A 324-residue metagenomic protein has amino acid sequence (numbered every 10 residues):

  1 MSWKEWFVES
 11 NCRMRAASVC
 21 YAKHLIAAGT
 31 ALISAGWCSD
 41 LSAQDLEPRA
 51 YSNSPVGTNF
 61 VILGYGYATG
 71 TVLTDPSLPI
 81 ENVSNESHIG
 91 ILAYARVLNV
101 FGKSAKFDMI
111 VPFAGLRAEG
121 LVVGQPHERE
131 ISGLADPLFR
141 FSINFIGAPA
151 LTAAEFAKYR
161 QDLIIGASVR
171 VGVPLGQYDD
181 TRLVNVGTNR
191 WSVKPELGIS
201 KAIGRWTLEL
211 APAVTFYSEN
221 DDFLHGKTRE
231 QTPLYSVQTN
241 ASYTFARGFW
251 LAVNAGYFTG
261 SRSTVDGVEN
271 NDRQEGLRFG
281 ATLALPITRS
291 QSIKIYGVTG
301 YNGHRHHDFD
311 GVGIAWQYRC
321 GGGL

Functional and structural regions predicted by a protein language model:
W37-I62, G147-Q161, G321-L324: Outer-membrane beta-barrel biogenesis signature
N59-V61, H88-L92, L134-F139, I165 (+5 more regions): Hydrophobic, lipid-facing positions within transmembrane beta-strands of outer-membrane proteins
V61-Y67, F107-G115, I165-V173, L210-F216 (+4 more regions): Transmembrane beta-barrel strands of outer-membrane/channel proteins
Y65, R96-L98, I143-F145, V171 (+4 more regions): Residue-level signature of outer-membrane beta-barrel architecture
A68-I89, P126-H127, D180-N185: Surface-exposed strand-loop-strand hairpins of Gram-negative outer-membrane beta-barrel proteins
T71-V72, G102-A105, P149, R205-L208 (+3 more regions): Repeated loop/turn-to-beta-strand initiation elements of outer-membrane beta-barrel proteins
A114-E230, N271-D272: Outer-membrane pore/translocation modules
L224-L324: Outer membrane beta-barrel transmembrane domains
